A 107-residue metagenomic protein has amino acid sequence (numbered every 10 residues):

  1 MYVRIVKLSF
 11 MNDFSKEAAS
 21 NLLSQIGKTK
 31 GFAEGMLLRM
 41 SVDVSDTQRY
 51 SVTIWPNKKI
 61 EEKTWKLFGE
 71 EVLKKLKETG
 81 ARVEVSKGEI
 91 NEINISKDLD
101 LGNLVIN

Functional and structural regions predicted by a protein language model:
M1-Y50, P56-E70, K77-N107: Short S/T/G/P-rich N-terminal loop/turn motif that feeds into the first structured element of a domain
